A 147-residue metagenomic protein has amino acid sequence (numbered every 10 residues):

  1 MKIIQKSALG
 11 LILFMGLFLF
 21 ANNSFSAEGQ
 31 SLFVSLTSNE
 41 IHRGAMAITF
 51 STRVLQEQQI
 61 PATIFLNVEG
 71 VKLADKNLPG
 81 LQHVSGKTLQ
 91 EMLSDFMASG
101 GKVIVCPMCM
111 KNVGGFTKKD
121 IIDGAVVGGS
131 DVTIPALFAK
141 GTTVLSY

Functional and structural regions predicted by a protein language model:
M1-L11: Bacterial N-terminal signal peptides that target proteins for export
G10-F20: Bacterial N-terminal signal peptides
N23-Y147: Secreted/extracellular ectodomain signature
